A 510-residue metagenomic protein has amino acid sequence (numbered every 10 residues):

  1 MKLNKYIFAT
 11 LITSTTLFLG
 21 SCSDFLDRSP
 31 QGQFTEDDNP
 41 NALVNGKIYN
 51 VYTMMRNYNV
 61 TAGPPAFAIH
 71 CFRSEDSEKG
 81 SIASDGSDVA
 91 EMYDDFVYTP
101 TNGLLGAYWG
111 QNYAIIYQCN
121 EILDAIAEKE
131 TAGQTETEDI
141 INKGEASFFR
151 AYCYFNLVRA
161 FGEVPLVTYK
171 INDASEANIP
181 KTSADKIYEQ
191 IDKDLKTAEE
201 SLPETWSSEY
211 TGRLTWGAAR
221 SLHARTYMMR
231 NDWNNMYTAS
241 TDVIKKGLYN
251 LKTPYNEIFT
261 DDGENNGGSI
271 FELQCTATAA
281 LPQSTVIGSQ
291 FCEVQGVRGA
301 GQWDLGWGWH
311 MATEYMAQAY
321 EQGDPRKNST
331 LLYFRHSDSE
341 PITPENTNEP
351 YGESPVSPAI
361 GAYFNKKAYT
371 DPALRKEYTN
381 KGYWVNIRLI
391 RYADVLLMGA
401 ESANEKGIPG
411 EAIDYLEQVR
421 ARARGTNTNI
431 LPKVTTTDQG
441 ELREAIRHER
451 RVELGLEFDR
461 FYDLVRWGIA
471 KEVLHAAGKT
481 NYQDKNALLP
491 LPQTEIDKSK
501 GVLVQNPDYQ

Functional and structural regions predicted by a protein language model:
L3-Y6, T16-L43, I191, A224 (+4 more regions): Bacterial Sec-dependent N-terminal signal peptides
C22-C71, S240, F259, P492 (+1 more regions): Membrane-proximal, proline-rich intrinsically disordered regions
P40-N41, N45-Y49, T53-N59, A83-F161 (+7 more regions): Conserved, well-structured interaction surfaces
M92, A319-Y392: Flexible, polar/acidic helix-loop-strand segments at domain edges
L222, Y227-N231, Y237, V243-Y320: Polar, glycine-rich mid-to-C-terminal structural blocks that act as macromolecule-binding/assembly scaffolds
